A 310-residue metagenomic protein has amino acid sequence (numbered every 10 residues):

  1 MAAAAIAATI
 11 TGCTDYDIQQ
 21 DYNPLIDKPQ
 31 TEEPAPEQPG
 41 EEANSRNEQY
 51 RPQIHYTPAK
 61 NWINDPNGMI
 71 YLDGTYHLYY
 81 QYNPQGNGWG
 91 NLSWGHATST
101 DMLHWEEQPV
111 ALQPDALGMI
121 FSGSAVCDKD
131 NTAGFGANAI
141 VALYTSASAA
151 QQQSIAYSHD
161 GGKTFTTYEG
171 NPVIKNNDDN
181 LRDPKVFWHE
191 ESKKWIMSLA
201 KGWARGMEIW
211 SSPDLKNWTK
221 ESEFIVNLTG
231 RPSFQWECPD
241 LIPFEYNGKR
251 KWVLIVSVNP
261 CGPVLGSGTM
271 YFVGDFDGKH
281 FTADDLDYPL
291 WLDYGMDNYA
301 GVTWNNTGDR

Functional and structural regions predicted by a protein language model:
A5: Calcium-binding acidic motifs and repeat modules
T9-G12: C-terminal motif of bacterial Sec signal peptides marking the signal peptidase cleavage site
T14-P184, W188-W236, E245-G295, G308-D309: Beta-rich carbohydrate-recognition and catalytic domains
A300, D309-R310: Glycine-rich, aromatic-lined ligand/substrate-binding cores of catalytic and carbohydrate-binding domains
W304-N306: Carbohydrate-binding surfaces of carbohydrate-active enzymes
